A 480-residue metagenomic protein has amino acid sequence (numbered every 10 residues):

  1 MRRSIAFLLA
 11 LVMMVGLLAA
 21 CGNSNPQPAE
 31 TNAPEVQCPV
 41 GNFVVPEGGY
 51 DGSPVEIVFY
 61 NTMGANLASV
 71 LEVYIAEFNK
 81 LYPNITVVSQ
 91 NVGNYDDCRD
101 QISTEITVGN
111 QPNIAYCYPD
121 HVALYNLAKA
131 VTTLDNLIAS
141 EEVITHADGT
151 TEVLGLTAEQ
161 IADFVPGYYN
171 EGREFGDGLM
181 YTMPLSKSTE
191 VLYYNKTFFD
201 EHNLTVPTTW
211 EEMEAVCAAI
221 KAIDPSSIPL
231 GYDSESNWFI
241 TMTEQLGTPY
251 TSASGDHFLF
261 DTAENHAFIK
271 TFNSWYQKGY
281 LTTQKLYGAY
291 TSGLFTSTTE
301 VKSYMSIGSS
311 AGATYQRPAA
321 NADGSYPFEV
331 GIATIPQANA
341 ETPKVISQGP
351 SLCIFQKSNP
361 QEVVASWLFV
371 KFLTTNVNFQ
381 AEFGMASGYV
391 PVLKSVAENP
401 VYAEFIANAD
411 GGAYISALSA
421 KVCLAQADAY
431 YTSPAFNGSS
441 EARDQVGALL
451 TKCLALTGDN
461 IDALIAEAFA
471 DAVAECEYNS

Functional and structural regions predicted by a protein language model:
M1-E56, K80, A470-S480: Short, low-complexity disordered leader/linker segments with a strong preference for bacterial N-terminal type II
N32-G49, D120-T189, E329-P336: Hinge/lid segment of periplasmic solute-binding proteins
G49, D135-D163, T248-A267, A320-S325 (+2 more regions): Short, solvent-exposed loop/beta-turn-alpha elements that line the ligand-binding surface or hinge of extracytoplasmic
S53-G64, I85-Q90, I114: Short, well-ordered beta-strand elements
E77-D163, T197, E201-T205, T296-M305 (+1 more regions): Extracytoplasmic "Venus flytrap"/periplasmic binding protein-like
K80, T86, V108, G178 (+4 more regions): Extracytoplasmic/periplasmic substrate-recognition and gating elements
C217-A219, D256-L286, I335: Glycine-centered hinge/linker elements that transmit conformational signals in sensory and ligand-binding systems
I346, D410-A470: C-terminal capping/gating helix-and-loop segments adjacent to ligand/active sites or protein-protein/ligand interfaces
